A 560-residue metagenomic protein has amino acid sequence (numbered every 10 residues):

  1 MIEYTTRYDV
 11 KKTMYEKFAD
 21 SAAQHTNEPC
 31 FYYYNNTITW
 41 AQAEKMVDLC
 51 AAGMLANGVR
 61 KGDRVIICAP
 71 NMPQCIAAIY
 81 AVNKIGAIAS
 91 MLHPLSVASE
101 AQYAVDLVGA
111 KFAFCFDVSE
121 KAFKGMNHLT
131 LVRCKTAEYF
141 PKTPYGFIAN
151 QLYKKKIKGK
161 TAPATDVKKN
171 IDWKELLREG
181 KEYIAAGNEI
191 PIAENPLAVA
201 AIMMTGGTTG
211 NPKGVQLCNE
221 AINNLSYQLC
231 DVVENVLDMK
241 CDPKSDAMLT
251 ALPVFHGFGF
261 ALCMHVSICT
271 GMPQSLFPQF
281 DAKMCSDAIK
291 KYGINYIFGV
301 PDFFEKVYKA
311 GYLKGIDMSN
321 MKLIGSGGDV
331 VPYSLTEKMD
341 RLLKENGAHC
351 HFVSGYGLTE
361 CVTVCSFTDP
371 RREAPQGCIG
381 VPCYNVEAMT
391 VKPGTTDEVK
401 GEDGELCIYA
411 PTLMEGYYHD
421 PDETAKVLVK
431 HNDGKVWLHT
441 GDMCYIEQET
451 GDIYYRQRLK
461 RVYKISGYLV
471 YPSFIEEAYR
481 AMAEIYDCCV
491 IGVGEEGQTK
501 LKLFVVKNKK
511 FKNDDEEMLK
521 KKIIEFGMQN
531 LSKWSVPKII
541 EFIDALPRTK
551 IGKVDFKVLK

Functional and structural regions predicted by a protein language model:
N27, K156-M204, N211, V236-A247: Conserved pre-ATP/AMP-binding loop-to-beta segment of ANL
N36-I38, C50-S96, A251, L469 (+1 more regions): Conserved AMP-binding/adenylate-forming
T39-A41, P191, A200-Y227: Conserved AMP-binding A3 loop
S96, A113, I297, A410 (+4 more regions): AMP-binding/adenylate-forming catalytic core of the ANL superfamily
N223-A247, F255-Y296, A310-G311: Conserved AMP-binding/adenylation subdomain of ANL enzymes
N295-G299, Y308-P375, E387: Gly/Ser/Thr-rich phosphate-binding loop
V381-N385, G394-V429, Y468-V470: Conserved ATP/PPi-binding loop(s) of AMP-dependent carboxylate-activating enzymes
Q529-K553: AMP-binding/adenylate-forming catalytic domain of the ANL superfamily
